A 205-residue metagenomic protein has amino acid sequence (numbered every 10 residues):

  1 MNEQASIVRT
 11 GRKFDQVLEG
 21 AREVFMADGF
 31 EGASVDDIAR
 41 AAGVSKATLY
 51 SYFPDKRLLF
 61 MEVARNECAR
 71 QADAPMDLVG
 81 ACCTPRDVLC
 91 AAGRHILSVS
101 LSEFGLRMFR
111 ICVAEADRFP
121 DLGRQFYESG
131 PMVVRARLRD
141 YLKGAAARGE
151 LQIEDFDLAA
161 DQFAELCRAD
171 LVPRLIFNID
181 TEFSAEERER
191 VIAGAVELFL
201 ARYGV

Functional and structural regions predicted by a protein language model:
M1-Q4, H95, A136, D140-R148 (+1 more regions): C-terminal peripheral helix-coil segments that are non-catalytic and often amphipathic
M1-V44, S51-L58: Basic, helix-initiating cap at the start of DNA-binding domains
K13, K56, V63, E67 (+7 more regions): Hydrophobic/aromatic residues within well-ordered alpha-helical segments
F30-E31, L122, L151: Conserved hydrophobic residue
M61-G93, S100, F104, M108 (+2 more regions): Amphipathic alpha-helical linker/stalk segments
R86-R118, G123, C167-L171, A201: Helical hydrophobic small-molecule/effector-binding pocket
D87, S98-V99, R107, I111 (+2 more regions): Amphipathic alpha-helical packing segments from all-alpha helical-bundle domains
Q152, F156-A160: Membrane-interface starts of transmembrane alpha-helices
